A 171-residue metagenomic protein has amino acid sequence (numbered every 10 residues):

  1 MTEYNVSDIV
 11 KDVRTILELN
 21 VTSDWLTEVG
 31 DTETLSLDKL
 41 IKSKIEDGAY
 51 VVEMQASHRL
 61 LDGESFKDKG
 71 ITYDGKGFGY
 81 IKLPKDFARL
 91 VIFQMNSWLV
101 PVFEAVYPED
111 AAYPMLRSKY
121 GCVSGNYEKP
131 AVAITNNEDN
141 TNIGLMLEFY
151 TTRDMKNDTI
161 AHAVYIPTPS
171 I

Functional and structural regions predicted by a protein language model:
M1-I171: Glycine-enriched, solvent-exposed interface loops adjoining structured elements
